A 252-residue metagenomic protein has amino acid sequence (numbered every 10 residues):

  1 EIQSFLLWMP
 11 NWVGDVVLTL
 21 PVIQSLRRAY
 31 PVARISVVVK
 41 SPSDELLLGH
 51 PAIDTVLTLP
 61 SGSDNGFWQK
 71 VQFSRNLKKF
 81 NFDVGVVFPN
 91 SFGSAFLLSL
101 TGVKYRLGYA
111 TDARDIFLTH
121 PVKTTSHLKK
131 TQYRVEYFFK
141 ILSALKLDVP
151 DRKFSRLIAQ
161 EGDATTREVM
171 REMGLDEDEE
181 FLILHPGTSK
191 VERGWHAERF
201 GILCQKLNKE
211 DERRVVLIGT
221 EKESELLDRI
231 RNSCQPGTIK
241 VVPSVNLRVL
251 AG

Functional and structural regions predicted by a protein language model:
E1-G252: Catalytic machinery of carbohydrate-active enzymes, primarily nucleotide-sugar-dependent glycosyltransferases
